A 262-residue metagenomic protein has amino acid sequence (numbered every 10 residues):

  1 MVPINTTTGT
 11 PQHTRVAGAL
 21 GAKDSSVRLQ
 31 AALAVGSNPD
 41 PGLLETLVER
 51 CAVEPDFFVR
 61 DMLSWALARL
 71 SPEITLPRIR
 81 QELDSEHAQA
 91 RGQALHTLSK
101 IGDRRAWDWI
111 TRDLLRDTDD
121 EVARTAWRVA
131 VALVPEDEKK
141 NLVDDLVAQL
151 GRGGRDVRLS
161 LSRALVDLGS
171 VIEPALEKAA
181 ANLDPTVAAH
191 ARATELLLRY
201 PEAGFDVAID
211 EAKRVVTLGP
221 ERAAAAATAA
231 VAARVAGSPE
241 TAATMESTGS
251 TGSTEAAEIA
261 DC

Functional and structural regions predicted by a protein language model:
V2-A19, N38-A52, P72-D84, D103-R116 (+3 more regions): Amphipathic alpha-helical scaffolding segments comprising HEAT/armadillo-like alpha-solenoid repeats
K23-D24, P55-D56, E86-A88, T118-D119 (+2 more regions): Short inter-helical turns and helix N-cap capping residues of alpha-solenoid HEAT/ARM repeat scaffolds
S26-A34, E49, F57-R69, Q93-H96: Non-membrane alpha-helical segments in proteins
A31, L63, A94, A126 (+2 more regions): Conserved hydrophobic register position within alpha-solenoid helical repeats
V35, P39, L67, S71 (+7 more regions): Alpha-solenoid repeat junctions
E177-V235, E258-C262: Eukaryotic acidic, Ser/Thr-rich intrinsically disordered low-complexity regions
G237-E258: Intrinsically disordered, low-complexity tandem-repeat regions
